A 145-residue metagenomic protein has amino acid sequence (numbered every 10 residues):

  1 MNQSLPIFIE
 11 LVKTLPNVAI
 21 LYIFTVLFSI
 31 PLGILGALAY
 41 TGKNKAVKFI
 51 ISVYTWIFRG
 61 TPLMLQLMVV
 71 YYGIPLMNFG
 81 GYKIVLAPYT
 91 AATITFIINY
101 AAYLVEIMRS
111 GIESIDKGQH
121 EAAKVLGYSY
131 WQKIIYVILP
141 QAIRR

Functional and structural regions predicted by a protein language model:
M1-R145: Transmembrane alpha-helices and adjacent helix-loop boundaries
